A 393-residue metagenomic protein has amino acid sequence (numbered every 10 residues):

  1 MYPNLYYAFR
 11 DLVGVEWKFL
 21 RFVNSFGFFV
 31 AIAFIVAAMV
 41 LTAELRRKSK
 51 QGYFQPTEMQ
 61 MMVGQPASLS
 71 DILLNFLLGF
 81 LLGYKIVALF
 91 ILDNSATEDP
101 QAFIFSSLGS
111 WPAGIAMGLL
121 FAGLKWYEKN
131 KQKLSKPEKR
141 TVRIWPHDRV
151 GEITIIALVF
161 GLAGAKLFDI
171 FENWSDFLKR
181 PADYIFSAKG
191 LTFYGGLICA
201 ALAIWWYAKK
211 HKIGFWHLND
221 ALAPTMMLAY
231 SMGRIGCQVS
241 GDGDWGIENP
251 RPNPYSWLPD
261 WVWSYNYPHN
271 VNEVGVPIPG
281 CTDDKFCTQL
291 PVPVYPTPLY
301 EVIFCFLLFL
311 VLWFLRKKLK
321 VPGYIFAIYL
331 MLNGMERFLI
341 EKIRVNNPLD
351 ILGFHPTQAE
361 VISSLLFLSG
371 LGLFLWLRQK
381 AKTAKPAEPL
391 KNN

Functional and structural regions predicted by a protein language model:
M1-N393: Hydrophobic, membrane-interfacing alpha helices
